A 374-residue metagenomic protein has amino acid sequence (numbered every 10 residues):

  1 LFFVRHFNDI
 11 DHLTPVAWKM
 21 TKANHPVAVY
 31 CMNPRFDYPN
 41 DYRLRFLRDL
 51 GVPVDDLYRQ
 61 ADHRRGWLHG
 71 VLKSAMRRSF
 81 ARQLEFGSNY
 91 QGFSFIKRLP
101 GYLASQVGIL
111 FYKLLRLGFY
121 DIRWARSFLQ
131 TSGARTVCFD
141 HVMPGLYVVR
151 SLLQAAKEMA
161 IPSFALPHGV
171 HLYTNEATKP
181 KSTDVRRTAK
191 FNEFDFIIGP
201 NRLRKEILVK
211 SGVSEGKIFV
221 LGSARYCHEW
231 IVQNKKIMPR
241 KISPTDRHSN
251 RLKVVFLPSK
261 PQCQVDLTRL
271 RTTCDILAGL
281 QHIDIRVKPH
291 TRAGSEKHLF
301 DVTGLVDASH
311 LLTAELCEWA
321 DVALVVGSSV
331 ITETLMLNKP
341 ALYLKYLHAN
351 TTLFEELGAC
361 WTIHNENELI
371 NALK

Functional and structural regions predicted by a protein language model:
F2-T14, F36-D37, V142-Y147, Q262-L267: A short, glycine/small-residue-rich beta-strand->loop->alpha-helix junction that serves as a flexible
F3, F7-A23, R150-A156, R271-L277: Histidine-anchored nucleotide/phosphate-binding helix
V4, N8, W18-H141: Conserved N-terminal ligand/cofactor-binding loop architecture of enzyme catalytic domains
K113-W124, R135-H228: Active-site-proximal region of nucleotide-activated glycan assembly enzymes, centered on histidine/acidic-rich loops
A134-R135, E315-V326: Acidic donor-binding loop of glycosyltransferase active sites
A160, D321, N338-P340: A short alpha->beta transition loop at the rim of the catalytic pocket in nucleotide-sugar-dependent
G212-E215, V220, T291, L299-G304 (+1 more regions): Catalytic binding pocket for nucleotide-activated donors in carbohydrate/polymer assembly enzymes
R225-L299: Conserved catalytic-core segment of nucleotide-activated headgroup transferases in glycan assembly
